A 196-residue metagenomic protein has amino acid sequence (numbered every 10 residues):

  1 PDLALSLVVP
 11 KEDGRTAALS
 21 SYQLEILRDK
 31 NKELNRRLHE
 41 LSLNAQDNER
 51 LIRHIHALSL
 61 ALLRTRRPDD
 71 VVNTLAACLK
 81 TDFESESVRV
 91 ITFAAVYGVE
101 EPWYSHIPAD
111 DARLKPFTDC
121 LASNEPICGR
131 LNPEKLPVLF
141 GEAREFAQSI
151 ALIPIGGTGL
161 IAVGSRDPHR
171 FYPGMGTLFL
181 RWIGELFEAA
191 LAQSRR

Functional and structural regions predicted by a protein language model:
P1-K11: Short, positively charged
R15-A61: Signal-transmission linkers at sensory-effector interfaces
T65-W103: Helix-loop-beta substructure at the N-terminus of cytosolic sensory domains that couple signal/ligand detection
Y104-A143, Q148, A162: Regulatory sensory and allosteric helical modules in signal-transduction proteins and certain transcription factors
A147-I155: A short, aliphatic-rich beta-strand micro-motif
G156, L160-D167: A structured, mid-to-C-terminal "fold-capping" secondary-structure block
S165-R181, L191-R195: Regulatory loop-to-helix N-cap segments in sensory/regulatory domains that couple ligand/signal detection
